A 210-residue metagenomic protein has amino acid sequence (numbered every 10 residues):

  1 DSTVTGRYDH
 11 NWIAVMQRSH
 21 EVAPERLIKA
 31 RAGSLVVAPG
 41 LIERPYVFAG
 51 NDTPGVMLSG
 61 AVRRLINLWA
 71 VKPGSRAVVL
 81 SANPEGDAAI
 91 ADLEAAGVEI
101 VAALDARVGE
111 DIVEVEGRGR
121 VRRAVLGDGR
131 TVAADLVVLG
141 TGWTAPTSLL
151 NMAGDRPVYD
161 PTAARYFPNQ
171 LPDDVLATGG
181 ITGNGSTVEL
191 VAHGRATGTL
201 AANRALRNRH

Functional and structural regions predicted by a protein language model:
D1-H210: Residues forming the flavin
